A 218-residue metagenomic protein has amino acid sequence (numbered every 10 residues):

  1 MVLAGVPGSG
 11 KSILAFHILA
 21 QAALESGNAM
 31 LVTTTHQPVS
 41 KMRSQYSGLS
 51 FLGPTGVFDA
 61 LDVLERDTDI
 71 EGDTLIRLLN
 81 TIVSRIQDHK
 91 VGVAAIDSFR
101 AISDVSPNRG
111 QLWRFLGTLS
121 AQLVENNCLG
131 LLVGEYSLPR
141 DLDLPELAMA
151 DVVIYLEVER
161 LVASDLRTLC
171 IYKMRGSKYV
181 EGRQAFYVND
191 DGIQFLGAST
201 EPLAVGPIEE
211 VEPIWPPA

Functional and structural regions predicted by a protein language model:
V2, V6-I70: Conserved P-loop
G5-P7, L14, I18, G130 (+3 more regions): Scaffold/interface architecture of coatomer-like assemblies
V6-G8, T34-Q37, V57, T68 (+4 more regions): Short, ordered loop/turn segments at secondary-structure junctions
S12-I13, H36-V39, G72-N80, I96 (+4 more regions): Amphipathic alpha-helical transducer elements in NTP-driven molecular machines
Q21-E25, L52-V57, S84-H89, Q122-N126 (+1 more regions): Conserved catalytic network of the ASCE P-loop NTPase/AAA+ motor domain
D67-C128: Phosphate-binding/switch loop-helix module in NTP-utilizing enzymes
C128-N189: Phosphate-binding/switch region of NTP-binding enzymes
V180-A218: C-terminal regions of RecA-like/P-loop NTPase motor modules
